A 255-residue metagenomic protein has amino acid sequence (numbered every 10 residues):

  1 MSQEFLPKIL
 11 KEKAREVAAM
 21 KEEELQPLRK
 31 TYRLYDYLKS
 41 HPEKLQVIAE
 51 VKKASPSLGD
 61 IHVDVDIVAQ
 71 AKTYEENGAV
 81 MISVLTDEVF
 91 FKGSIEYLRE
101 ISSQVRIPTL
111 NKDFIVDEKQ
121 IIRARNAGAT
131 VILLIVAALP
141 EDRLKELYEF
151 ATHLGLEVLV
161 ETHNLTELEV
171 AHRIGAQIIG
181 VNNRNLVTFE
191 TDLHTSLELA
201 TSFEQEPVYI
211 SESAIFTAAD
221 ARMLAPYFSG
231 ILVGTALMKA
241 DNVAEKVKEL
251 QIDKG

Functional and structural regions predicted by a protein language model:
M1-H62: An N-cap/entry alpha-helix motif that binds or orients negatively charged groups
I9, A49, Y74, I82 (+5 more regions): Conserved, mostly hydrophobic/aromatic
E12, K52-A54, D87, F114 (+5 more regions): Active-site beta-loop-alpha junctions enriched in small/polar residues
Q46, G59-L159, L165-V170, S196-L199: N-terminal active-site wall of soluble small-molecule enzyme domains
V116-G128, N164-I174, S211-V233, V247-L250: Catalytic cores of alpha/beta
N126-R143, G180-T188, S229-V247: Glycine-rich phosphate-binding active-site loops on the catalytic face of alpha/beta enzymes
I178-V187, D192-Y227: Catalytic-face loop-and-helix region of soluble metabolic enzyme cores
S196-F203, K239-G255: C-terminal helical cap(s) of enzyme catalytic domains, especially alpha/beta-barrels
